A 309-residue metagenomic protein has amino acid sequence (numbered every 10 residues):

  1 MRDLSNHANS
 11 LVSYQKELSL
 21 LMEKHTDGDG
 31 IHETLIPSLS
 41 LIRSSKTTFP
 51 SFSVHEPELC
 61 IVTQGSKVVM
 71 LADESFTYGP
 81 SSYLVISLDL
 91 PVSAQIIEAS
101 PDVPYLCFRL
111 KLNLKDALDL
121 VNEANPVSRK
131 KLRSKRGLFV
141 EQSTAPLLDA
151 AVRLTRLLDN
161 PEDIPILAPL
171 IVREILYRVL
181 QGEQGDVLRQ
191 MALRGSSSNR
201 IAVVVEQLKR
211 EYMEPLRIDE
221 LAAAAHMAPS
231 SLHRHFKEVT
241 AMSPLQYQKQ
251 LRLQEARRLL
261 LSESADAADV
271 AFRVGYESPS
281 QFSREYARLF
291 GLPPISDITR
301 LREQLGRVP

Functional and structural regions predicted by a protein language model:
M1-L35, L39-I42, T48-F49, K131-K135 (+2 more regions): A short, N-terminal "cap"/entry segment at the start of jelly-roll beta-barrel domains of the cupin/DSBH fold
R2-E17, A117-E174, R178, D186 (+1 more regions): Amphipathic alpha-helical segments enriched in hydrophobic/aromatic residues interleaved with Lys/Arg
I31-S128: N-terminal regulatory/effector-sensing and dimerization cores that precede helix-turn-helix DNA-binding domains
P50, S134-Q142, A192, E220: A ubiquitous short alpha-helical element
P126-V127, E238, R252, L261: Charged, amphipathic alpha-helical coiled-coil/dimerization segments
P146, I171, L193-V204, T240 (+1 more regions): N-terminal positioning helix adjacent to the helix-turn-helix/winged-helix DNA-binding module
R153-I164, V179-L188, V203-L216, F236 (+4 more regions): Basic, amphipathic alpha-helical hairpins
E174, R178-Q184, L193, K209 (+3 more regions): Basic/polar phosphate-binding segments, predominantly the helix-turn-helix DNA-binding elements of transcriptional
